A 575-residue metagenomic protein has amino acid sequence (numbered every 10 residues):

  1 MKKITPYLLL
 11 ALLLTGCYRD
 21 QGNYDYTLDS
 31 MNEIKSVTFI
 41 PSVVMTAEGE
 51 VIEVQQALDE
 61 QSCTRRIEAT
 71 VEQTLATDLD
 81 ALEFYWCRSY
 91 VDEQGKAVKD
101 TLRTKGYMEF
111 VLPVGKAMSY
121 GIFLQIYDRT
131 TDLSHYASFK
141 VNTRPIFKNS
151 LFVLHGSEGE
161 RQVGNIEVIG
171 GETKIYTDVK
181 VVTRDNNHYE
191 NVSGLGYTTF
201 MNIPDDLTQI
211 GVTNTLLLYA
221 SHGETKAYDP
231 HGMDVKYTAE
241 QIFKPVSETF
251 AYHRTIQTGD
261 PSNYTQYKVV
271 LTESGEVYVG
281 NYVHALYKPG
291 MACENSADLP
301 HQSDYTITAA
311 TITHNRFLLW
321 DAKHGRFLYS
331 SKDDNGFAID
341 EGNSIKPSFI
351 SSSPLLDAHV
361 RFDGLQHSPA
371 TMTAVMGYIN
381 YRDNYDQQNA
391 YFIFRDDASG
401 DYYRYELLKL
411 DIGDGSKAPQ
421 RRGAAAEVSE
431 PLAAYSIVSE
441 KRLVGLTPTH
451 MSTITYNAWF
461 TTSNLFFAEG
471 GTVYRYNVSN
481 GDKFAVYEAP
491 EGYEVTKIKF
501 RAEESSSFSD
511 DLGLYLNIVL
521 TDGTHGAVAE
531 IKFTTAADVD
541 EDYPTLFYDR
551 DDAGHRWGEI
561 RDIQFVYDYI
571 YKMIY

Functional and structural regions predicted by a protein language model:
K2-L9: Sec-dependent signal peptide recognition, specifically the positively charged N-region followed immediately by
L13-G16: C-terminal motif of bacterial Sec signal peptides marking the signal peptidase cleavage site
Y18-V179, S505-D511, T521-Y575: Acidic/polar, low-complexity intrinsically disordered N-terminal segments immediately downstream of a Sec signal
F147-F152, N214-L216, K268, Q388-F392 (+2 more regions): Entry beta-strands of beta-propeller and related beta-repeat scaffolds
K174, V179-N187, M201-T453, K483-F484 (+1 more regions): Preference for solvent-exposed, low-hydrophobicity sequence contexts
L195, L207, M451-A458, I498 (+2 more regions): Hydrophobic core register within WD40 beta-propeller blades
S429-S452, D482-S509, D538-D562: Conserved blade-ending motifs and adjacent loop-strand segments that build the rim/top face of beta-propeller domains
S452-I531: Extended, charge-rich low-complexity regions and/or helical-solenoid scaffolds
